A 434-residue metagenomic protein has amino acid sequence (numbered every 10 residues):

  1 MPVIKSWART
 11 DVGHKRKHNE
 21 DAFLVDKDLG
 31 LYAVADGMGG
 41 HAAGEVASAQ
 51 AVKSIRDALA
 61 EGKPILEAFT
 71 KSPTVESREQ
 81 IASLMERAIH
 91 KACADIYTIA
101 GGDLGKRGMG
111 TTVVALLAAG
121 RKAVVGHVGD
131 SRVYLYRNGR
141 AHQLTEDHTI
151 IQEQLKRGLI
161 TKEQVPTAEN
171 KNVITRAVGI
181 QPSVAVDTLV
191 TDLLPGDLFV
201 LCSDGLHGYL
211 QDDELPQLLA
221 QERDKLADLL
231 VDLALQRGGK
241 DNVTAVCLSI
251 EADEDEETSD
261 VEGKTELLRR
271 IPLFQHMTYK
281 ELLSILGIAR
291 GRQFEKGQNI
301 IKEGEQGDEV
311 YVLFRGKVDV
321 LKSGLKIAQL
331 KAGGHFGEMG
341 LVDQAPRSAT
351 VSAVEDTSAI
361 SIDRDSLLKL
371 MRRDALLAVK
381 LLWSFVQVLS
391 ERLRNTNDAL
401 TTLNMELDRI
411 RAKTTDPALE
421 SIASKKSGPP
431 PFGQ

Functional and structural regions predicted by a protein language model:
M1-E295, K317, A345, Q387 (+4 more regions): PP2C/PPM-type serine/threonine phosphatase catalytic domain
T145, Y209, H276, Q293 (+4 more regions): Short aromatic/basic micro-patch
G205, G297, D308-S323, A332-H335: Glycine- and acidic-residue-biased ligand/ion/polar-headgroup-sensing regions
L283-S284, I300-G304, V320: Short loop/turn motifs at secondary-structure junctions and domain boundaries
Q298-E309, A345-R347: A short beta-loop-beta micro-motif enriched in histidine and acidic residues
I327-W383, Q387: Cyclic-nucleotide recognition modules
W383-Q434: Polybasic "coupling" helices that flank or enter modular domains
